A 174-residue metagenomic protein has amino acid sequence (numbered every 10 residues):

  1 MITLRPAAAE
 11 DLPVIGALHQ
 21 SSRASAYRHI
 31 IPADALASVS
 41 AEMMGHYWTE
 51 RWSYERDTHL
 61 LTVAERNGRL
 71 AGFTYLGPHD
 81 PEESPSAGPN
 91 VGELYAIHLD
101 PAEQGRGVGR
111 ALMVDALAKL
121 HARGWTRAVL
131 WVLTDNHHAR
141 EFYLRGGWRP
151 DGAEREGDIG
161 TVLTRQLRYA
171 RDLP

Functional and structural regions predicted by a protein language model:
I2, P6-E10, Q20-I30, L36-A102 (+5 more regions): Acetyl-CoA-dependent GNAT
A9-L12, N136-H137: Alpha-helix N-cap/helix-start and coil->helix boundary motif
I15: Hydrophobic pocket/interface hotspot
L18-H19, G147: Short, 15-30-residue, compositionally biased linear elements with alpha-helical propensity or flexible coil
N90-G92, T126-V129, L133-P174: C-terminal "cap" of GNAT-fold acetyltransferases
D100-A102, R106, T134-D135: Active-site acidic-Proline motif in GNAT/NAT acetyltransferases
